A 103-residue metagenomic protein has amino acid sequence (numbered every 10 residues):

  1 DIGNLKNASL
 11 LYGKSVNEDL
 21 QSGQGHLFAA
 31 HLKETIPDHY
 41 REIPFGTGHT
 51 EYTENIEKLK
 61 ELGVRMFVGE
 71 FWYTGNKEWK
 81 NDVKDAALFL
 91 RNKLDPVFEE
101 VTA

Functional and structural regions predicted by a protein language model:
D1-H49: Acidic/histidine-rich catalytic cores of soluble enzymes
N4, T74-G75: Solvent-exposed loop/turn segments at secondary-structure junctions within structured extracellular/periplasmic domains
S15-D19, G23, E51-K58, D82-L90: A general structural detector for well-ordered alpha-helical segments in enzyme core domains, enriched
G25-F28, L62-F67: Short, well-ordered coil/turn segments that N-cap beta-strands
N55-V64, K93-E100: A structural motif corresponding to the C-terminal end of an alpha-helix and its immediate exit/capping segment
V68-W72: Short acidic/histidine-rich active-site segments
K77-A103: C-terminal helical cap(s) of enzyme catalytic domains, especially alpha/beta-barrels
